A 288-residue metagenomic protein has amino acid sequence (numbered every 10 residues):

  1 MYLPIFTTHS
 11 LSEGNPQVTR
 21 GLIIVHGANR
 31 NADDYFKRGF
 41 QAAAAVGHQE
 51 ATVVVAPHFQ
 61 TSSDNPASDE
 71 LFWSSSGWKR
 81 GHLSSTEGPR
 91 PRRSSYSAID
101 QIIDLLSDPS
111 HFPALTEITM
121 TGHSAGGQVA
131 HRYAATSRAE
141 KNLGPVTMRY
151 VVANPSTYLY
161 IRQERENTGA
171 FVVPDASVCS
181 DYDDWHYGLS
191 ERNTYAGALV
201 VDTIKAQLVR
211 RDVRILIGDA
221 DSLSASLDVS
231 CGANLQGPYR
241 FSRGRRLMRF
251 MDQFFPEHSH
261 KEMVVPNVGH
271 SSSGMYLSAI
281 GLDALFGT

Functional and structural regions predicted by a protein language model:
M1-E13, R20-G21, A98: A short loop-to-beta-strand scaffold at the N-terminal edge of the catalytic core in hydrolase folds
E13, S97-T116: Conserved acidic catalytic loop of the alpha/beta-hydrolase fold
P16-A28: Short beta-strand element of the alpha/beta-hydrolase
A28-L105, T147-S156, I161, M248-P256 (+1 more regions): Active-site machinery of serine-nucleophile hydrolases
G122-G126, A130: Gly/Ala-rich beta-loop-alpha elbow adjacent to hydrolase catalytic centers
R132-M148: Conserved hydrolase catalytic core segment
P145-Q253: The feature captures the conserved acid-bearing segment of alpha/beta-hydrolase catalytic domains
L216, D228-V229, R245-T288: C-terminal catalytic histidine-bearing segment of alpha/beta-hydrolase fold enzymes
